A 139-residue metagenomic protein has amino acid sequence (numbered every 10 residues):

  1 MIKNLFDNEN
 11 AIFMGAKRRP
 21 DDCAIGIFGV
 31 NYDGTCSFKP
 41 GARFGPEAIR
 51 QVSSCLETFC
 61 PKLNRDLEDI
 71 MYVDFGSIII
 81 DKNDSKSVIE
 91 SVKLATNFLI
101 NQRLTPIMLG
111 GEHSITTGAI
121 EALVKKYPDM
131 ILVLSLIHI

Functional and structural regions predicted by a protein language model:
M1-M130: Metal-dependent C-N hydrolase catalytic cores
I137-I139: Conserved small/polar residues in nucleotide/adenosyl-binding loops
